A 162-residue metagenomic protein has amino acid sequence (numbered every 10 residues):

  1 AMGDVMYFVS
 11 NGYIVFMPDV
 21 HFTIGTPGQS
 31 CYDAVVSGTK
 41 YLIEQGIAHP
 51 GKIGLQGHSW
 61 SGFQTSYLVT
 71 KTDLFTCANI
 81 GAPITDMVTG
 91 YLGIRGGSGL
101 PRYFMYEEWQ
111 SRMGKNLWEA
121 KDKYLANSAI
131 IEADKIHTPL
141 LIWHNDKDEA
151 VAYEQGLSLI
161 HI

Functional and structural regions predicted by a protein language model:
A1-I160: Active-site-proximal cap/loop segments of hydrolase catalytic domains
